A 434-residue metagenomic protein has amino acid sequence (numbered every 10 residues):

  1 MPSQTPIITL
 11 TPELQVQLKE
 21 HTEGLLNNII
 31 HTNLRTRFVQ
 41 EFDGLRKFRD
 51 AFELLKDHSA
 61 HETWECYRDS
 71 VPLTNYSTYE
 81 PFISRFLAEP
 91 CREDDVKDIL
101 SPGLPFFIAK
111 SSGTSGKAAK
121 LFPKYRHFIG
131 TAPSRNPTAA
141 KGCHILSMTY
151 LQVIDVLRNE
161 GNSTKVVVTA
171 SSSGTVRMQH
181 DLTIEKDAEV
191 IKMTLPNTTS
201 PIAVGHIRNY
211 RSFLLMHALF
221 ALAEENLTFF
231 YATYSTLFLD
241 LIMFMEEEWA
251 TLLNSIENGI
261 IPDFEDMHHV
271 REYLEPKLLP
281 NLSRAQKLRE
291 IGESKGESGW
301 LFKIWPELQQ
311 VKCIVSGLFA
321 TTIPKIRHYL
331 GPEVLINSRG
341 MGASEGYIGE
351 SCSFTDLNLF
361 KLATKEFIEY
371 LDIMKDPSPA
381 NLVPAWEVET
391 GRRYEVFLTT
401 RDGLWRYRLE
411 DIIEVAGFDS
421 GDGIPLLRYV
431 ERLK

Functional and structural regions predicted by a protein language model:
M1-L55, S59, Y67, R92-E93 (+3 more regions): Active-site glycine/GP-rich loop and adjacent strand/helix microenvironment that borders small-molecule binding pockets
G24-N28, F38-I108, K120, G130-A132 (+1 more regions): Active-site diphosphate/adenylate-binding microenvironment
L34-F38, C91-R92, S101-L104, G113-K117 (+2 more regions): Short, solvent-exposed loop/edge-beta patches enriched in aromatic
N75, Y79, G103-L104, F128-T131 (+2 more regions): Phosphate/oxyanion-binding active-site loops and adjacent basic polyanion-contact surfaces
L100, P123-F128, T138-A139, I191 (+3 more regions): Beta-propeller domains
F106-A140: Conserved AMP-binding A3 loop
